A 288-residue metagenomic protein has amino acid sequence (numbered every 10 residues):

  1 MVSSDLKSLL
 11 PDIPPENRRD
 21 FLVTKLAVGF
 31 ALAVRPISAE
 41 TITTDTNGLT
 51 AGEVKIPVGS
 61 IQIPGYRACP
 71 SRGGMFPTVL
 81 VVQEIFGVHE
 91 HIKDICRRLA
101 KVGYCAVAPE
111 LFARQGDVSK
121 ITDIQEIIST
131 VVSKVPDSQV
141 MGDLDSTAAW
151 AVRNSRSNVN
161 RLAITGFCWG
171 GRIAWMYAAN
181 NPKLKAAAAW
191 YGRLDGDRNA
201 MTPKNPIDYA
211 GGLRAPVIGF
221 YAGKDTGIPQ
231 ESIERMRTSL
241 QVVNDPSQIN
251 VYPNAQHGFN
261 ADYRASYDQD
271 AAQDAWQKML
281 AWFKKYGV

Functional and structural regions predicted by a protein language model:
M1-N17: N-terminal secretory signal peptides
P15-V23, F30-T44: N-terminal twin-arginine translocation
E40-R72: N-terminal cap/lid segment of alpha/beta-hydrolase-fold proteins
M75-E84: Short beta-strand element of the alpha/beta-hydrolase
T122-A163: Gly/Ser-rich "nucleophile elbow"/oxyanion-hole loop immediately N-terminal to the catalytic nucleophile in hydrolases
S146-Y209: Primarily recognizes the serine-hydrolase "nucleophile elbow" in alpha/beta-hydrolase and SGNH/GDSL folds
D195-Q248: The feature captures the conserved acid-bearing segment of alpha/beta-hydrolase catalytic domains
V243-V288: C-terminal catalytic histidine-bearing segment of alpha/beta-hydrolase fold enzymes
